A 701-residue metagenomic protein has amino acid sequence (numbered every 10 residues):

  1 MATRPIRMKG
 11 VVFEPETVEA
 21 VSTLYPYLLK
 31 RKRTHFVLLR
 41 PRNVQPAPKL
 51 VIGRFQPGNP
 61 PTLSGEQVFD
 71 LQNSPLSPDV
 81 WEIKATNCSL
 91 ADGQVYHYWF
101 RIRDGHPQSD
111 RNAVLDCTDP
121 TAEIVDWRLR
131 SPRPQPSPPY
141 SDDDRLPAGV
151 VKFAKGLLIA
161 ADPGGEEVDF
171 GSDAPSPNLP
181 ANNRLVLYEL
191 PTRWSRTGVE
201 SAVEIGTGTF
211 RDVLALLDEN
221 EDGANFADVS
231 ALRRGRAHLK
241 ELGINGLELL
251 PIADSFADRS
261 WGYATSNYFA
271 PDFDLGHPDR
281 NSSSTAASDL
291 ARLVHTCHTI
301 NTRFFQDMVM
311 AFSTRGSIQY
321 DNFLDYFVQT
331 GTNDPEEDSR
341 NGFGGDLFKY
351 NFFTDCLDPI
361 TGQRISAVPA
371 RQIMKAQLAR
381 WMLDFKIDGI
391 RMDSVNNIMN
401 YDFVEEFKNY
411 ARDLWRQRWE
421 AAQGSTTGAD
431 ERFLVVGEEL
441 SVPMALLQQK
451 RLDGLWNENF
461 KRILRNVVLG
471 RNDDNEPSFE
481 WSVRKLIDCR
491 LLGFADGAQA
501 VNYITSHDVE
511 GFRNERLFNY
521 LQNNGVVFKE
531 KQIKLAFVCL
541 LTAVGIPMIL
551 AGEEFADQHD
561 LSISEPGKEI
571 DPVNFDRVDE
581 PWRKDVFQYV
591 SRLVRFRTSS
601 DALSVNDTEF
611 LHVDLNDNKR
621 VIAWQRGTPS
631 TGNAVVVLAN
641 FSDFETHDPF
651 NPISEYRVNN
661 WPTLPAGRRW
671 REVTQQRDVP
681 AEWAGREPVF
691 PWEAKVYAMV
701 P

Functional and structural regions predicted by a protein language model:
M1-R42, P75-L187, R196-S201, D212: The feature marks proteins involved in alpha-glucan
L38, F100, L190, L239 (+10 more regions): Conserved, mostly hydrophobic/aromatic
L38, V44-G65, E645-Q675: Beta-strand-rich binding/interaction modules
Y96, R577-V613: Aromatic- and carboxylate-lined catalytic core of secreted/periplasmic carbohydrate-active enzymes
G171-N182, P191-F385, V395, N400-A411 (+3 more regions): Substrate-binding/active-site clefts of carbohydrate-active enzymes
V186-L190, L247-L249, F304-Q306, I390 (+3 more regions): Hydrophobic faces of well-ordered beta-strands that scaffold small-molecule active sites in alpha/beta enzyme cores
K408-Y410, G424-P566, T598-E609, V613-P662 (+1 more regions): Conserved alpha/beta catalytic core and glycan-binding cleft of carbohydrate-active enzymes
P680-P701: C-terminal beta-strand-rich structural cap/linker in extracellular carbohydrate-active enzymes
